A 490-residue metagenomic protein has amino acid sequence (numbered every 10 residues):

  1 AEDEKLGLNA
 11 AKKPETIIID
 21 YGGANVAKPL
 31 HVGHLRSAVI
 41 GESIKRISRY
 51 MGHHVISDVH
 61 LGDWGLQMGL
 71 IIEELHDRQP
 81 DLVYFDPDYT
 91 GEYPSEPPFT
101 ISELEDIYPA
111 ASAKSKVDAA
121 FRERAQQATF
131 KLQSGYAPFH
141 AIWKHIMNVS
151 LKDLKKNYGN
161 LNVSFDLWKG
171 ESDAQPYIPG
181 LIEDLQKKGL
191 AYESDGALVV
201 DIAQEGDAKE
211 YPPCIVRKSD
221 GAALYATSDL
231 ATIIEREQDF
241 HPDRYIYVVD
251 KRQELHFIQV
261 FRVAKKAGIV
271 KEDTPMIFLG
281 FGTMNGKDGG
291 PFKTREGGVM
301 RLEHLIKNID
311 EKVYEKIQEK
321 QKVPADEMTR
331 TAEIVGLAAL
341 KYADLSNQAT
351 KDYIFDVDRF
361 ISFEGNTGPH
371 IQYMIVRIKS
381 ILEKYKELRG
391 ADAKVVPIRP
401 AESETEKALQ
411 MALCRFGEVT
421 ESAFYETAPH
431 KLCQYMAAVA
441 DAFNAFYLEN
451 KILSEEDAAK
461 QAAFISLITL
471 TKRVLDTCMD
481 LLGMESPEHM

Functional and structural regions predicted by a protein language model:
A1-K5: Short, basic phosphate-binding NTP loop
L6, A11-M490: Non-catalytic interaction-recognition regions
